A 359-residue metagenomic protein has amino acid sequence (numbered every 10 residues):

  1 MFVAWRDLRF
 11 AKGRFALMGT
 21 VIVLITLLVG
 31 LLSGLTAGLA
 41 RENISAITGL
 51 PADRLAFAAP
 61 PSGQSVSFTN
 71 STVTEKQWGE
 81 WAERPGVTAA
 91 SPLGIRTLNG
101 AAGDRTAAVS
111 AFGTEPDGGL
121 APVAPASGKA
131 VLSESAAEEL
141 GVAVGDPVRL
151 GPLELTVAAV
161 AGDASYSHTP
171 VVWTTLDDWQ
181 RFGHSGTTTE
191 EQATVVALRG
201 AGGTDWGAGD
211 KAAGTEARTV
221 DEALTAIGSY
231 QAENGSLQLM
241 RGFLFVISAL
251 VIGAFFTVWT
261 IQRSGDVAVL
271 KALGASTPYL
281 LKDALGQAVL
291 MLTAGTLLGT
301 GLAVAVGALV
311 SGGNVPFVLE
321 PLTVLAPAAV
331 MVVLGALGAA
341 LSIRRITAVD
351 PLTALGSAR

Functional and structural regions predicted by a protein language model:
V3-A4, P327-R359: C-terminal membrane-exit region of the final transmembrane helix in multipass inner-membrane proteins
L8, L270-Y279, V349, A358-R359: Short helix-to-coil transition segments within interhelical loops that connect adjacent transmembrane helices
R9, R14-F15, L27-P61: Alpha-helical transmembrane segments
S33-A37, L239-A272, L280, S342: A hydrophobic alpha-helix feature that marks transmembrane segments and, especially, their cytosolic C-terminal ends
S45-T97: Membrane-proximal extracellular/periplasmic loop immediately following the first transmembrane helix
S91-R96, A101-G183: Hydrophobic secondary-structure segments that place a key small or acidic residue at a functional site
A161-L244: Mechanotransmission and gating elements of multispan inner-membrane complexes involved in transport and envelope
V269-S311, V315, A326-L334: Transmembrane alpha-helical interface segments in multi-pass membrane proteins
